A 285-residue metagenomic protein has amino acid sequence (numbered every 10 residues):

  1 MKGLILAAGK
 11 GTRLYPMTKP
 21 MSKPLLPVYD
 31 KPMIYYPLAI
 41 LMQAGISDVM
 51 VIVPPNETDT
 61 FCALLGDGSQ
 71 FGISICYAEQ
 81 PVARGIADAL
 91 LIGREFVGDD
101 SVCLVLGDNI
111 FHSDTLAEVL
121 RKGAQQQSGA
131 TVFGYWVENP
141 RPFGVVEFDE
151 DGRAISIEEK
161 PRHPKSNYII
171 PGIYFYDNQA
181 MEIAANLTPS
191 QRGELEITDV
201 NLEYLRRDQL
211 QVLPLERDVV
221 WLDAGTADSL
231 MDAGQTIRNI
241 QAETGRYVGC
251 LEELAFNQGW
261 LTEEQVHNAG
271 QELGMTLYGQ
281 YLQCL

Functional and structural regions predicted by a protein language model:
K2-I5, R13-P16, L26-P27, K31-L106 (+6 more regions): Conserved N-terminal catalytic core of the sugar/cofactor nucleotidyltransferase
L25, V146-F148: A structural signal for short hydrophobic beta-strand segments in well-ordered beta-sheet cores
A83-I86, N139-P140, H163, V220-W221: A short acidic, often aromatic-flanked loop/helix-cap motif at beta-alpha or helix-coil junctions that lines enzyme
C103, A117, A124, R153-E253 (+2 more regions): Catalytic-core segments of class I nucleotidyltransferases/pyrophosphorylases that form NMP-activated intermediates
S113-R141: Conserved donor-nucleotide/metal-binding helix-loop-beta segment in metal-dependent transferases, i.e., the alpha-helix
V132-G134, V145, I173-F175: Conserved hydrophobic/aromatic beta-strand scaffold that supports enzyme active sites
L251-L285: C-terminal lid/capping helical subdomain adjacent to the catalytic/cofactor pocket in oxidative enzymes
